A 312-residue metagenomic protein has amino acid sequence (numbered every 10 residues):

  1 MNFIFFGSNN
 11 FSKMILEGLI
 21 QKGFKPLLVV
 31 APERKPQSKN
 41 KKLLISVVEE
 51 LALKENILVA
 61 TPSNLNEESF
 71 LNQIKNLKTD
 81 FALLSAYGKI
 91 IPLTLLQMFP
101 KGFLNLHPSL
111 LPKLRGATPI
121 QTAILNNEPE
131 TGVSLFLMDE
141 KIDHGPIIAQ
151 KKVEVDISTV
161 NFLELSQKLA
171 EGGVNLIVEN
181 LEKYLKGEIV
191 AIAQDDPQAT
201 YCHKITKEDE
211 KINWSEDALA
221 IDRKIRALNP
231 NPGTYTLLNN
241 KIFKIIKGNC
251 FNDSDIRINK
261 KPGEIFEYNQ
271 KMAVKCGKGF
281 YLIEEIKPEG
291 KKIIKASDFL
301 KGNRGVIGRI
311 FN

Functional and structural regions predicted by a protein language model:
M1-K39: N-terminal Rossmann-like dinucleotide-binding module
N2-I4, L27-L28, L58-L77, I90-P108: Internal alpha/beta domain cores that form substrate/cofactor-binding pockets in large enzymes and binding proteins
K13, K42-I45, E67-L71, A117: Structural motif corresponding to alpha-helix initiation and N-cap regions
K22-K25, P32, F81-Y201, E208: Donor/substrate-binding cores of folate-linked one-carbon enzymes
K35-E55: N-terminal beta-loop-helix "entrance" segment that forms/cooperates in small-molecule cofactor or anionic ligand
H203-E216: Acyl-group handling in specialized metabolite and lipid biosynthesis
S215-N312: An anion-binding loop in the catalytic cleft
